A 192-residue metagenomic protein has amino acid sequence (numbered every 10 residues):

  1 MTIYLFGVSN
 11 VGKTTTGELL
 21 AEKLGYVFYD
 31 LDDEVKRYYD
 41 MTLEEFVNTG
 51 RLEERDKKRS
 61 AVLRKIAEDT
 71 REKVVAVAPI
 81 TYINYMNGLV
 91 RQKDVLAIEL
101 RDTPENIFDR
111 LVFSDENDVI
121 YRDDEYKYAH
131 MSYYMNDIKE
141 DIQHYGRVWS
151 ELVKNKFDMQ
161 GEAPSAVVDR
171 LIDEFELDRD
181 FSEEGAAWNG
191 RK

Functional and structural regions predicted by a protein language model:
L5: Hydrophobic anchor at the beta1->P-loop junction of P-loop NTPases
V8: P-loop (Walker A) phosphate-binding loop of NTP-binding proteins
V11: ATP-binding Walker
T14: Walker A/P-loop
L19, K23, L96, Q143-K192: NTP-dependent small-molecule kinase module
E22-R64: Conserved substrate/cofactor phosphate-moiety recognition/catalytic segment in nucleotide-dependent phosphotransferases
E54-L96, L100: Glycine-rich phosphate-binding loop used to anchor ATP phosphates in small-molecule kinases, encompassing both
D94-Y145: A glycine- and Lys/Arg-enriched "phosphate-lid" helix/loop adjacent to the NTP-binding pocket of small-molecule kinases
